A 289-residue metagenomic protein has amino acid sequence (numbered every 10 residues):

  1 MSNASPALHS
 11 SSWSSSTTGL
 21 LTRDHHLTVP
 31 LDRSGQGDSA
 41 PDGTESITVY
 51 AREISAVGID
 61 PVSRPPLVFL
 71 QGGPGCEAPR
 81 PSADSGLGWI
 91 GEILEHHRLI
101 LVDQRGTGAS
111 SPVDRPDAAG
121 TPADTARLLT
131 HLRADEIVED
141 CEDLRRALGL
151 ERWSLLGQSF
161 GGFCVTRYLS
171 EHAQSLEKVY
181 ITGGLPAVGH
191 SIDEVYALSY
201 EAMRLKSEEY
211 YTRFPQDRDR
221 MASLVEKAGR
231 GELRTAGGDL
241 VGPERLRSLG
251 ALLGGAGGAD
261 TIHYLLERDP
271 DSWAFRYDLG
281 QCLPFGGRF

Functional and structural regions predicted by a protein language model:
S2-N3: Juxtamembrane "anchor/assembly" segments of surface/extracellular structural proteins
P6-G237: Gly/Pro-rich cap/lid or specificity-loop segments adjacent to the active site
E232-F289: Alpha/beta-hydrolase fold active-site neighborhood
